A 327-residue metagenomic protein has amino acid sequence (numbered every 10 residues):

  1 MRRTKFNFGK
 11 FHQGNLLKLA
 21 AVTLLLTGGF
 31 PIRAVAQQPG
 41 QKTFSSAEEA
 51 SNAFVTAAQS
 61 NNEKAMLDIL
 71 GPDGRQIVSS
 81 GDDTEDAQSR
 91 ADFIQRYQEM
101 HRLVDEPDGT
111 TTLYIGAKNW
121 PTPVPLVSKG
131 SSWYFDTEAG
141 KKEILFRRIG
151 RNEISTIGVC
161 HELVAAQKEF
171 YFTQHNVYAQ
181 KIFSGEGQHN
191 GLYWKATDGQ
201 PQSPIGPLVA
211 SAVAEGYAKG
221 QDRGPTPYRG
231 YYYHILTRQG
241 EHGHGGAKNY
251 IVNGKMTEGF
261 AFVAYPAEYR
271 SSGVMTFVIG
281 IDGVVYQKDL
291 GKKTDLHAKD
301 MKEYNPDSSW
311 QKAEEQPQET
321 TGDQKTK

Functional and structural regions predicted by a protein language model:
M1-G14: N-terminal secretory signal peptides that target proteins for export/translocation
K18-G29: Bacterial N-terminal signal peptides
V35-T56, G140-A165, E169: Short, low-complexity N-terminal intrinsically disordered segments enriched in polar/charged residues
N62-G74, K181-I182: Short, well-ordered alpha-helical segments enriched in acidic and aromatic residues
G74-T122, D222, T226-R229, H234 (+2 more regions): Surface-exposed, charged secondary-structure patches
T111-I154, G158-H161, V284-K288: Short beta-strand edge/turn micro-motifs at domain boundaries
F170-G273: Flexible, glycine-rich surface segments
E258-E315, T326-K327: C-terminal soluble interaction/assembly domains
